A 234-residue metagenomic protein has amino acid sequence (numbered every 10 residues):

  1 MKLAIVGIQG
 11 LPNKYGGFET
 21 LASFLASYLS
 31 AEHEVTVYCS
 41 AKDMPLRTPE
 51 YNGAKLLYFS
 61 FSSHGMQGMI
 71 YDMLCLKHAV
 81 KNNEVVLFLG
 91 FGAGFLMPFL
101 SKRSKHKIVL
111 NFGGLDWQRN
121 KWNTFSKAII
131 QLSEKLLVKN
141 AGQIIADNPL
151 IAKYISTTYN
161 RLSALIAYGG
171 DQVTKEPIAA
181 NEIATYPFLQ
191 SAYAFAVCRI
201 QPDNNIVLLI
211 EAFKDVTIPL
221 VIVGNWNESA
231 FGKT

Functional and structural regions predicted by a protein language model:
A4-V6, T185-V223: Conserved donor-binding/catalytic core segment of Leloir-type glycosyltransferases
I8-K14, Y28-G65, L150-T158, N227: N-terminal strand-loop element at the rim of the active site of nucleotide-sugar-dependent glycosyltransferases
R47-T48, I222-T234: Short, structured helix-loop element that forms part of the nucleotide-activated donor/catalytic region
Y51-K77, R119-S126: A short, charged, and often flexible helix/loop element on the N-terminal side of the glycosyltransferase catalytic
Q67-V80, E84-G113: An aromatic- and histidine-rich active-site surface loop
K77-V80, S126-I144, K153: Membrane-proximal helix-turn-helix segments that form the acceptor-binding/catalytic region of lipid-linked
V138-L165, G170-T174: A short, active-site helix/loop in glycosyltransferases that binds the activated sugar's phosphate group
G169-Y186, Q190-A192: Acidic anion/phosphate-binding donor-loop and adjacent secondary structure in glycosyltransferase catalytic cores
